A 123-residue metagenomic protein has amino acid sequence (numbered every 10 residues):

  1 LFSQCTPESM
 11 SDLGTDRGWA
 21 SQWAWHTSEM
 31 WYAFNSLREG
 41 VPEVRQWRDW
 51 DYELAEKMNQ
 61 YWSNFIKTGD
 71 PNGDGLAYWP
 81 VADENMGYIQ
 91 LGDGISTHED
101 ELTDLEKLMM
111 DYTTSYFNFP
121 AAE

Functional and structural regions predicted by a protein language model:
L1-E123: C-terminal helix-and-tail extensions that cap enzymatic domains
